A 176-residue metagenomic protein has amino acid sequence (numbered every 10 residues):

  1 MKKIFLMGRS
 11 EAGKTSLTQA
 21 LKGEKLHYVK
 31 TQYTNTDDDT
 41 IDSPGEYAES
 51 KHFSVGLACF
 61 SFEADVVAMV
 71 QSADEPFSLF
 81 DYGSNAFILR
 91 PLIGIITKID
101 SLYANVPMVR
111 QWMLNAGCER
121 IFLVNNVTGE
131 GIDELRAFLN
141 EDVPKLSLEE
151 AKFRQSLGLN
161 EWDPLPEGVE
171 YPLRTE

Functional and structural regions predicted by a protein language model:
M1-S43: Conserved G1/Walker A P-loop phosphate-binding module
E11, L21-G23, E167-E176: P-loop NTP-binding site
K14, P76-F80, I132: Short, well-ordered alpha-helical microsegments
Q19-K22, S54-L57, Y82-N85, M108-Q111 (+1 more regions): Short, glycine/charged-enriched secondary-structure capping and boundary segments
D37-D38, D65-V66, P91-I93: Loop/turn-to-beta-strand initiation segments
I41-A86, Y103: Switch II of P-loop NTPase G domains
M69-I121: Conserved C-terminal guanine-recognition region of P-loop GTPase G domains, centered on the G4
L102-G168: Canonical P-loop GTPase G-domain recognition
